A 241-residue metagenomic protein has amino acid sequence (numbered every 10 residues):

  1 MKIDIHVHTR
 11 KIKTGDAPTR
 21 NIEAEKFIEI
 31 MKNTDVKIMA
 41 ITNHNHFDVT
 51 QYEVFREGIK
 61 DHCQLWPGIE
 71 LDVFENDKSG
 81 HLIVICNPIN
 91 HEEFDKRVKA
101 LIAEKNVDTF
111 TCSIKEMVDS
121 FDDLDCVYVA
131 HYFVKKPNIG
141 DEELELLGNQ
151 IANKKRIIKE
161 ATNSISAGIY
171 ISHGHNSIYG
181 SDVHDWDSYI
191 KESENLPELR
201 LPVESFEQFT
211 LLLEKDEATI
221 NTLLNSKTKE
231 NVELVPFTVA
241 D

Functional and structural regions predicted by a protein language model:
M1-D35, D48-Q64, V73-E92, L124 (+1 more regions): Charged catalytic cores and adjacent phosphate/nucleic-acid-binding surfaces used for phosphate/nucleic-acid chemistry
I5, M39-A40, F47, I114 (+1 more regions): Extended, solvent-exposed polar beta/coil surface segments
A40-I41, E160: Conserved beta-strand positions in the central sheet of alpha/beta enzyme cores
I41-N43, H131: Acidic beta-strand-to-loop metal/phosphate-binding motif
I69-L71: Inter-helix linker motif
G80, I85-F121: Binuclear metal-dependent hydrolase catalytic cores centered on His/Asp/Glu-rich metal-binding motifs
D122, Y128: Acidic, glycine-rich loop-and-strand cores that form catalytic or ligand-binding grooves in diverse globular domains
